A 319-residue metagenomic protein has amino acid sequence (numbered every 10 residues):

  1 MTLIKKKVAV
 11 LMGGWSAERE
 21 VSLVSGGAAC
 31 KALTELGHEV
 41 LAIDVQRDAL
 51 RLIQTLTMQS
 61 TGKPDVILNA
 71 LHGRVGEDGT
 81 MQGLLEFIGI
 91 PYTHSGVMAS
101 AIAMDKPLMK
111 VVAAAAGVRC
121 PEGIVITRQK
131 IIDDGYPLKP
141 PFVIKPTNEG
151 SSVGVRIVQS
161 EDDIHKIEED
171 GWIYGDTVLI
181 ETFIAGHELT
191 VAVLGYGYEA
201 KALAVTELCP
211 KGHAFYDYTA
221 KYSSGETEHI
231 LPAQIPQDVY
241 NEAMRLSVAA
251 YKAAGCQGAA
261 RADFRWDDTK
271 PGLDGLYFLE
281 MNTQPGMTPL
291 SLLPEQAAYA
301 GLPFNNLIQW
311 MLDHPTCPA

Functional and structural regions predicted by a protein language model:
M1-M98, I102-M104, L108-V111, A115 (+2 more regions): ATP-binding N-terminal substructure of ATP-dependent carboxylate-amine bond-forming enzymes
T2-K6, P236-A319: ATP-dependent carboxylate activation and anion-phosphoryl transfer catalytic cores that bind Mg-ATP to form
T2-M12, Q59-S60, I102-G186: Active-site nucleotide/adenylate-binding loops and adjacent lid/helix of ATP-dependent enzymes
V40, P91-Y92, C120, F142 (+1 more regions): Hydrophobic beta-strand scaffold residues
M81-E86, F215-S223, T283: Short, flexible, mixed-charge acidic loops at enzyme active sites
I126, V155-S160, V193-Y196, D267 (+2 more regions): Short beta-strand-to-turn element immediately C-terminal to the catalytic PLP-Schiff-base lysine in fold type I
Q159-R245, P271-Y277: Phosphate-binding site of ATP-dependent enzymes
